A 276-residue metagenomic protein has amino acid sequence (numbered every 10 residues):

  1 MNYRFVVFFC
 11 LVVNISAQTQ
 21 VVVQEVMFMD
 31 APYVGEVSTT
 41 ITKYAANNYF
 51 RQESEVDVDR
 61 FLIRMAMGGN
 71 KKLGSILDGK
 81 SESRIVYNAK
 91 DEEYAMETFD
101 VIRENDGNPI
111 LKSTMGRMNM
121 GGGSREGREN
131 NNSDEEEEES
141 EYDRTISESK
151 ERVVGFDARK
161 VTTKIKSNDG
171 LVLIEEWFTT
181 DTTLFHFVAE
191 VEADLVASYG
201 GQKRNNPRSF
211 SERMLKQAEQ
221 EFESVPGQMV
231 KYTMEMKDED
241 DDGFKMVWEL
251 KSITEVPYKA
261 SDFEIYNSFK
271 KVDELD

Functional and structural regions predicted by a protein language model:
Y3-I15: Sec-dependent N-terminal signal peptides
T19-D276: Extended soluble regions of mature proteins
